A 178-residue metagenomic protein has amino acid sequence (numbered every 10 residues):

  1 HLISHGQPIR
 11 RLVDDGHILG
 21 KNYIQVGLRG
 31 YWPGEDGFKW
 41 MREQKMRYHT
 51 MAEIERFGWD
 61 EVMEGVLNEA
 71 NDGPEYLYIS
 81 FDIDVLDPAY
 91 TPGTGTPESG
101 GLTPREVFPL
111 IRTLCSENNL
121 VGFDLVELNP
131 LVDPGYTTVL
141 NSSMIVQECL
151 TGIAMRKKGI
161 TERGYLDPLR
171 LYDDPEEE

Functional and structural regions predicted by a protein language model:
H1-E178: Conserved alpha-helical scaffold segments that buttress catalytic/binding sites
